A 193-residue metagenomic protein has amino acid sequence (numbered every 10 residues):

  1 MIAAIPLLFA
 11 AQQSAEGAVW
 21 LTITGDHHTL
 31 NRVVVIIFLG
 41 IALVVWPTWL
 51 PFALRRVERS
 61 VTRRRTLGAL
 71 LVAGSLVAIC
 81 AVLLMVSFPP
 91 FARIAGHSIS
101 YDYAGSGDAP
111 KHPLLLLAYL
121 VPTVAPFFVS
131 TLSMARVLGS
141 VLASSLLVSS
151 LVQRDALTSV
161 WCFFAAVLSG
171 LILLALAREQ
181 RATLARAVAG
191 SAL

Functional and structural regions predicted by a protein language model:
M1, H27-V35, A95-S106, V121-T131 (+1 more regions): Short juxtamembrane and helix-loop transition motifs at transmembrane-helix boundaries in membrane proteins
M1-D26: Transmembrane alpha-helical insertion/packing segments
M1-P6, T66-L67, T131-S140: Membrane-interfacial loop-to-transmembrane alpha-helix junctions, especially the N-terminal start
L8-A15, S75-L83, V141-R154: Aromatic-anchored segments of alpha-helical transmembrane domains
G17-N31, I36-V72: Internal transmembrane alpha-helix with an interfacial aromatic "cap," most often the third helix
I41-R55, L115-P126, A165-E179: Hydrophobic cores of alpha-helical transmembrane segments in multi-pass inner/ER membrane proteins, independent
L54-P122: Membrane-proximal helix-loop-helix units in multi-pass membrane proteins
S133-L193: C-terminal transmembrane-bundle signature of multipass membrane proteins, characterized by strong activation on
